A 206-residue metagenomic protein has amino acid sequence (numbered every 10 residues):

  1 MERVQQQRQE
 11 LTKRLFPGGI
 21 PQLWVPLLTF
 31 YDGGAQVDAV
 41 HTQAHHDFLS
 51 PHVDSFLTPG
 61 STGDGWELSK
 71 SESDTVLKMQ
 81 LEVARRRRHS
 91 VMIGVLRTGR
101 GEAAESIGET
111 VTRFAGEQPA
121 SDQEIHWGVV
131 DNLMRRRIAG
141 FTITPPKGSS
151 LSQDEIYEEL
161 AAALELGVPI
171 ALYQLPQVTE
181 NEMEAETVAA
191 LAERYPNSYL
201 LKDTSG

Functional and structural regions predicted by a protein language model:
M1-E10, L191, N197-L200: Short N-terminal secondary-structure initiator segments
E2-E180: Active-site beta->alpha loop and helix N-cap motifs at the rims of alpha/beta catalytic domains
A162-A171, L175-G206: Catalytic alpha/beta core domains of metabolic enzymes, predominantly
